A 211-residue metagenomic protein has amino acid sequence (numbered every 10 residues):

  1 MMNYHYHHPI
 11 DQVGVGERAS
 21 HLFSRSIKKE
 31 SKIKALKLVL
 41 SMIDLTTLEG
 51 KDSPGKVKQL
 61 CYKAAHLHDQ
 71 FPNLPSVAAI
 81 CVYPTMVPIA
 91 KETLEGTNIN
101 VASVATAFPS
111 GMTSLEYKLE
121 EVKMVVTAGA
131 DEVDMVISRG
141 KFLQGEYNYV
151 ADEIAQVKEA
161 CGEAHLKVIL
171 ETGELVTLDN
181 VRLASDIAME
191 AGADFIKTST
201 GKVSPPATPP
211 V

Functional and structural regions predicted by a protein language model:
M1-S41: Charged, compositionally biased N-terminal leader segments and the immediate start of the first structured element
M2-Y6, I10, I27, T47-V57 (+1 more regions): Metallocofactor- and cofactor-centric catalytic cores in central/energy metabolism, strongly enriched
E30-L38, M42, K51-P75, T85-V211: Alpha/beta enzyme core
